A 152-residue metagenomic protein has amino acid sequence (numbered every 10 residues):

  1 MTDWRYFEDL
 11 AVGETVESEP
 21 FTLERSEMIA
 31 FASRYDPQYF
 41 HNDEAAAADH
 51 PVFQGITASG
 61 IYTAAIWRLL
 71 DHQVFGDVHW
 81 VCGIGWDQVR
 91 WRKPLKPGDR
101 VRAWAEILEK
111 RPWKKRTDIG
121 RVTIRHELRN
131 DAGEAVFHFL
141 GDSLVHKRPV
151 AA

Functional and structural regions predicted by a protein language model:
M1-G85, R148-A152: Hot-dog-fold acyl-thioester-processing enzymes
M1-V12, W91-R100, W104-A152: HotDog/MaoC-like acyl-thioester-processing domains
D87-V89: Conserved interaction-surface patches within small, structured recognition/assembly domains
